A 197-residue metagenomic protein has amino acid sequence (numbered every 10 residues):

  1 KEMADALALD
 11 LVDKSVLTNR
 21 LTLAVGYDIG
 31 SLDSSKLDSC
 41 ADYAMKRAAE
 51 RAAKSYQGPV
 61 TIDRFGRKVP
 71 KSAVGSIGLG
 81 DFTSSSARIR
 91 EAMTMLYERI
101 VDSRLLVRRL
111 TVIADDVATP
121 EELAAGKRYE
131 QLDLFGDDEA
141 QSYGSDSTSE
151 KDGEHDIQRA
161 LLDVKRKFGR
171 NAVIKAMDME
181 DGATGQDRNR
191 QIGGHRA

Functional and structural regions predicted by a protein language model:
K1-A197: Basic, low-complexity intrinsically disordered segments
